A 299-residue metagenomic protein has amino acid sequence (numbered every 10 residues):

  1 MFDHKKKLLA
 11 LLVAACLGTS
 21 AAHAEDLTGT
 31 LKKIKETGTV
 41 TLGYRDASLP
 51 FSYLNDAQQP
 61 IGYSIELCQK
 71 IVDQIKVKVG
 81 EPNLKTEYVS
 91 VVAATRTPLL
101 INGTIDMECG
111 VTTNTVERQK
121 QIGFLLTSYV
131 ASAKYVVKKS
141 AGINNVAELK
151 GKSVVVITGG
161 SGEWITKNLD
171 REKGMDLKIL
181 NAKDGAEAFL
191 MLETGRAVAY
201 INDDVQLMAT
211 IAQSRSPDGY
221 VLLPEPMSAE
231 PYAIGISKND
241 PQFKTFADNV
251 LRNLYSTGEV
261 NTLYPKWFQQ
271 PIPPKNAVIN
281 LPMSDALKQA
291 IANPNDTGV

Functional and structural regions predicted by a protein language model:
E25, E66-Q74, A147, K152-S153 (+3 more regions): Extended ligand-binding regions for polar small-molecule ligands
E25, W164-L180, D218-Y220, R252-V299: Ligand-binding clefts/hinges and TM-proximal coupling segments of bilobed small-molecule sensing domains
E25-E108: Extracytoplasmic small-molecule ligand-binding "clamshell" domains of the periplasmic binding protein/Venus flytrap
T41, D46-P50, P60-V77, T113 (+3 more regions): Bilobed "Venus flytrap"/periplasmic-binding protein-like clamshell domains and structurally analogous long
D46, Y129-S140, D204, A212-L251 (+1 more regions): Periplasmic-binding protein-like
Q69, G80-E148, K288-T297: Acidic, polar ligand-binding/catalytic clefts
V79-V92, M175-D184, P224: Short beta-strand-to-loop elements that line the ligand-binding cleft of bilobed periplasmic-binding protein-like
T95, C109-K120, I165-E172, L190-S228: A ligand-binding cleft/hinge motif common to bilobed small-molecule-binding domains
